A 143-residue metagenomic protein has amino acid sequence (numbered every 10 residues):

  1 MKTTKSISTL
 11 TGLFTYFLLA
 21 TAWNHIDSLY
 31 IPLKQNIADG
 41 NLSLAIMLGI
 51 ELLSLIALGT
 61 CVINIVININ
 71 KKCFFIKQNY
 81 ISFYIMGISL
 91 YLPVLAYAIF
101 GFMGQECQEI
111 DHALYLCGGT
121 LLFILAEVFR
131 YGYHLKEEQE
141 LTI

Functional and structural regions predicted by a protein language model:
M1-A22: Cytosolic juxtamembrane helix and N-cap/initiation of the first transmembrane helix
M1-T3, H134-I143: Short, charged juxtamembrane terminal tails flanking transmembrane helices
T15-L19, S54-C61, G87-L95: Hydrophobic alpha-helical transmembrane segments of multi-pass integral membrane proteins
W23-I26, G59-I63, L92, A96 (+2 more regions): Alpha-helical transmembrane segments of polytopic integral membrane proteins, especially the permease/helical cores
H25-L53: Membrane-helix boundary elements
I56-K77: Membrane-helix interface/capping segments
Y84-C107: Hydrophobic alpha-helical transmembrane segments of integral membrane proteins
C107-Y131: Alpha-helical membrane-associated segments of multi-pass integral membrane proteins
